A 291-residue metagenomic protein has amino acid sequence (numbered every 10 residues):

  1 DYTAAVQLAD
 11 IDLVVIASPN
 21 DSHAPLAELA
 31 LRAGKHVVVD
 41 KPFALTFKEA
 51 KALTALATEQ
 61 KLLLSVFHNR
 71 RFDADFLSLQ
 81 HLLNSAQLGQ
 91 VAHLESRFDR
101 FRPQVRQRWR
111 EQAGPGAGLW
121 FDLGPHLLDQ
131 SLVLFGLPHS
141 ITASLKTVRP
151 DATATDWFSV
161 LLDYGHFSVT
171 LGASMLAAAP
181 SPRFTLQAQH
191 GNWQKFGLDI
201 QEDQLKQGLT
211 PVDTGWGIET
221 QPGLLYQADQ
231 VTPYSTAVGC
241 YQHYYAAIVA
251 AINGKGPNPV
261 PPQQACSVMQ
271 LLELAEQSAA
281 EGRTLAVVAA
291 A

Functional and structural regions predicted by a protein language model:
D1-A55: Beta-loop-alpha module in the N-terminal Rossmann-like domain of NAD(P)-dependent dehydrogenases, especially those
A33-K35, Q60-L62, Y164: A short helix->loop->beta-strand "cap" motif at the edges of active sites that frequently abuts
A52-N69, G89-S96: Rossmann-fold dehydrogenase core element
L62, G89-H93, Q277-A291: C-terminal capping/lid region of NAD(P)-dependent oxidoreductase domains
R70-S144, V148-D151, G282: Predominantly a Rossmann-like dinucleotide-binding segment in NAD(P)-dependent oxidoreductases
P125, P150, G172-P180: Glycine-rich phosphate/pyrophosphate-binding beta-alpha loops
V160-H166, L186-Q189: Active-site beta-strand termini and strand-to-loop segments that position acidic
T185-P259, Q263, A291: C-terminal glycine/acidic-rich active-site capping loop/insertion
